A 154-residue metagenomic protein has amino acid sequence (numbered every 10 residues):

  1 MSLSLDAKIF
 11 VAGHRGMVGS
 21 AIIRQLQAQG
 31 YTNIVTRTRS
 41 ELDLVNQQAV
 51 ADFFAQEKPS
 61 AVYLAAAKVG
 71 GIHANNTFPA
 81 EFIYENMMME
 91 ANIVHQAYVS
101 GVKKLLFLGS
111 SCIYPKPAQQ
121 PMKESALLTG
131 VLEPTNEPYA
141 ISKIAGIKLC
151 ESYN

Functional and structural regions predicted by a protein language model:
M1-N154: N-terminal Rossmann-like NAD(P)+-binding domain of SDR-like oxidoreductases, especially those catalyzing
